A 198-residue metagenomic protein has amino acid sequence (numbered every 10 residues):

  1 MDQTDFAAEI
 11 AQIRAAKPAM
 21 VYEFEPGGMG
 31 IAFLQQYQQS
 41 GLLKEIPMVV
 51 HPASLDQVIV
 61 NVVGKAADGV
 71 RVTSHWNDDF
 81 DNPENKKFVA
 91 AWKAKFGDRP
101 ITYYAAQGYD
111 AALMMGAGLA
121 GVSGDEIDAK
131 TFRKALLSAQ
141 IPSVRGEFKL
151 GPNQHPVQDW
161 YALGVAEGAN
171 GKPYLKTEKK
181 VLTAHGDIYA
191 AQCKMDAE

Functional and structural regions predicted by a protein language model:
M1-S40, D79-K87: Extracellular/periplasmic Venus flytrap/periplasmic-binding protein
G27, A105-L113, K130: An alpha-helix initiation/capping motif
I31, Q57, L113: Alpha-helical elements of the RecA-like P-loop NTPase motor core of helicases
Q36-Y109, A120-S123, A169, L175-A197: Extracellular/periplasmic periplasmic-binding protein-like sensory domains
R99-A106, E126-A129, E147-G151: Surface-exposed patches in mature extracellular/periplasmic domains of secreted proteins
A120-K134: Short, charged, surface-exposed loops that flank catalytic or proteolytic processing sites
L137-E198: Solvent-exposed, acidic/polar segments of extracytosolic/periplasmic ligand-binding ectodomains
